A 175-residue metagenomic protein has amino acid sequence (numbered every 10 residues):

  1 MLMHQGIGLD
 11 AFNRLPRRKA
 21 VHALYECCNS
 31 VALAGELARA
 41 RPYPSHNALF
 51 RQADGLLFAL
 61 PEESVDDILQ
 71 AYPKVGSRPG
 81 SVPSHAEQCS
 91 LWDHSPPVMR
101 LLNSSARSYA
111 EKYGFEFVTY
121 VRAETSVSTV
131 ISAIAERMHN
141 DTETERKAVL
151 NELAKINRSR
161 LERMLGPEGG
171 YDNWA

Functional and structural regions predicted by a protein language model:
M1-Y109, K155-A175: Aromatic-anchored, charged helix-turn/loop surface patch used as a conserved interaction hotspot
P44-L49, T125-I131: Short amphipathic alpha-helical segments with coiled-coil-like heptad repeat character
A110-G114: Short connector loops at helix/strand junctions that flank enzyme active sites, especially segments positioning acidic
F117: Polyanion-binding surfaces on beta-sheet-dominated domains and ring/shell assemblies
R122: Solvent-exposed interhelical
V127-A175: Long, amphipathic alpha-helical surface segments
